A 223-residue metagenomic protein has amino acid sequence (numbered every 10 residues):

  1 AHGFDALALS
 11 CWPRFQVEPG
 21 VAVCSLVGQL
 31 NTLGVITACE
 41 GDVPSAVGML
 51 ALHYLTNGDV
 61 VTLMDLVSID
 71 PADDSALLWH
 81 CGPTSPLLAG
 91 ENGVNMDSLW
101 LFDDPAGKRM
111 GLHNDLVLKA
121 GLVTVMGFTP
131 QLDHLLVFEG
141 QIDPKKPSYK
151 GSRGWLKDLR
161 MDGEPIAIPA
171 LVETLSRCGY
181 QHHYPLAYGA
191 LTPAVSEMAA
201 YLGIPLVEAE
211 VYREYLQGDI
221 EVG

Functional and structural regions predicted by a protein language model:
A1-P19: A charged, amphipathic alpha-helical module
H2, A51-G58, M198-Y201, P205: Change "in soluble alpha/beta enzymes" to "in soluble alpha/beta proteins
H2, A6, D42-L50, G189-P193: Conserved active-site and cofactor/substrate-binding residues in soluble primary-metabolism enzymes
H2-G3, G58-L66, E208-R213: Flexible, glycine/charged-enriched surface loops at secondary-structure junctions
V17-V23, D73-L77: Short acidic, glycine/serine/threonine-rich loops at helix termini
P19-G34: Acidic catalytic cores of enzymes that act on phosphate-bearing nucleotides/polynucleotides
N31-R153: C-terminal catalytic subdomain
P105-G223: Extended hydrophobic packing segments that form well-structured cores
